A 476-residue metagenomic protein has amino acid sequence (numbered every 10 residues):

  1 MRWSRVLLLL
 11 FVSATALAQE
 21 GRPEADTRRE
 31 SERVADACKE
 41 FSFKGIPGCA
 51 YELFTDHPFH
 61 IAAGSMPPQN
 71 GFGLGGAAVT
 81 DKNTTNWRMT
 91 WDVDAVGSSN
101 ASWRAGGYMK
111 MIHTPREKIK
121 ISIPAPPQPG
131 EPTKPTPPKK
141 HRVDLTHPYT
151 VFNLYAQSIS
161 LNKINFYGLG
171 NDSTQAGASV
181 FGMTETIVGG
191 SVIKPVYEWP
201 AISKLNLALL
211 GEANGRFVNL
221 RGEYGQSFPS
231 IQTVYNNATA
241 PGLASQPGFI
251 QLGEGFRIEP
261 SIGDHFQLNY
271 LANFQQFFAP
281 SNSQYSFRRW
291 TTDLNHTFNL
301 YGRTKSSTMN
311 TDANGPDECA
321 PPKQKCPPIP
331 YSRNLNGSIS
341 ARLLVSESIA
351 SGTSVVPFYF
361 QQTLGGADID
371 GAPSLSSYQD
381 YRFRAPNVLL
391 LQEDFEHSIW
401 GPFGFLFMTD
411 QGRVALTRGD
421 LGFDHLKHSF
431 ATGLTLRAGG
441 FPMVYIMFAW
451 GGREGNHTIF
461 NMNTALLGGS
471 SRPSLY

Functional and structural regions predicted by a protein language model:
A18-D144, A201-K204, A208-E212, V218-H265 (+9 more regions): Outer-membrane beta-barrel initiation region
F41, V79, Q226-W400, F405-Q411 (+3 more regions): C-terminal outer-membrane beta-barrel translocator/porin domains of Gram-negative envelope proteins and their
I61-A63, W91-A95, F152-A156, L207-A213 (+6 more regions): Membrane-embedded beta-strand positions of outer-membrane beta-barrel proteins
A63-P67, D94-V96, Q175-F181, T239-P247 (+5 more regions): Outer-membrane beta-barrel domain signature
S65-Q69, T80-K82, A95-A101, M111-H113 (+13 more regions): Transmembrane beta-strands of outer-membrane beta-barrel pores
G76, V93, G107-M109, V188-V192 (+7 more regions): Membrane-embedded beta-strands of outer-membrane beta-barrel proteins, especially the hydrophobic/small aromatic
A105, R116-T184, R342-L364, V444-A465 (+1 more regions): Outer-membrane beta-barrel translocator/channel fold
